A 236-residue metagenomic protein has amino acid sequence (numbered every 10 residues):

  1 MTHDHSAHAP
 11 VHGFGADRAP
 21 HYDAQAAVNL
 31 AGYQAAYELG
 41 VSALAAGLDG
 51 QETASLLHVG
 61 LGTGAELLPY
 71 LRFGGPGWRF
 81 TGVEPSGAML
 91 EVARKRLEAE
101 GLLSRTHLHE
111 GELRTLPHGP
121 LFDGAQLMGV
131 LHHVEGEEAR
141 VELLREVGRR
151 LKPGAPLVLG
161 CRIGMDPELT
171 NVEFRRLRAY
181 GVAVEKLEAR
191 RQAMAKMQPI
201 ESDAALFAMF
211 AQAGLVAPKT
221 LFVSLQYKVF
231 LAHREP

Functional and structural regions predicted by a protein language model:
M1-Q51: Conserved class I S-adenosyl-L-methionine
S55-T115: Class I SAM-dependent methyltransferase SAM/SAH-binding core
Q126: A conserved beta-strand element that flanks and buttresses the S-adenosyl-L-methionine
G129-H133: Short catalytic micro-motifs in class I SAM-dependent methyltransferases
V141-P153: A short glycine-rich, Lys/Arg-flanked "PGG" loop and its adjoining helix->strand segment in the class I
G154-R162: Conserved beta-strand signature within the Rossmann-like core of class I S-adenosyl-L-methionine
R162-A213: C-terminal alpha-helical "lid/dimerization" subdomain adjacent to the S-adenosyl-L-methionine
A213-P236: Core SAM-dependent methyltransferase catalytic element
